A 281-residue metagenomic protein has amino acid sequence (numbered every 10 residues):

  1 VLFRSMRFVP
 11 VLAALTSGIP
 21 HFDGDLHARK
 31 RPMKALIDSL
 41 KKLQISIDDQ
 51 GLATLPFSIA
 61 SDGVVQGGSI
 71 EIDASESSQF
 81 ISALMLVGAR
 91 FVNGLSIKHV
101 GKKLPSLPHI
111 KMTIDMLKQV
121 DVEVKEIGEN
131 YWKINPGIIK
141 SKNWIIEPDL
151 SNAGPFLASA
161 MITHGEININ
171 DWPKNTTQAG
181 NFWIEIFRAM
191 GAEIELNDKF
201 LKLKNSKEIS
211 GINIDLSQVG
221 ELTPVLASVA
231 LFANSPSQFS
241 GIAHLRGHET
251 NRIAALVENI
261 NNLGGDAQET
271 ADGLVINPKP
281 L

Functional and structural regions predicted by a protein language model:
V1-L281: Short, structured segments at the rim of ligand-binding sites
